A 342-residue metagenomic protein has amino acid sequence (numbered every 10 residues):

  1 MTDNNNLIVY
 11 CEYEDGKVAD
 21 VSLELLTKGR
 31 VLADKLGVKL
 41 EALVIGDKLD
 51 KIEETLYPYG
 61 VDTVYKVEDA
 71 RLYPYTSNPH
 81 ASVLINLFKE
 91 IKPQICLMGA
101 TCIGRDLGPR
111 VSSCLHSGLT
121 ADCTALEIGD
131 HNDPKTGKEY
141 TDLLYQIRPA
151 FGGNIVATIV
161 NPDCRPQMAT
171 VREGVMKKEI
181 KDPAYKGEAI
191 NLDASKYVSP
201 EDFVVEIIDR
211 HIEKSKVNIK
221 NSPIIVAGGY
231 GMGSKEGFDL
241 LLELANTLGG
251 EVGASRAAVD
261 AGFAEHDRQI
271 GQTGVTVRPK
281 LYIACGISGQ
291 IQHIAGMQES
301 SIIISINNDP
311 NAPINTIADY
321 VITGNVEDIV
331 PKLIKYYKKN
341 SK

Functional and structural regions predicted by a protein language model:
M1-K342: N-terminal glycine-rich FAD/FM-binding segment characteristic of electron-transfer flavoproteins
